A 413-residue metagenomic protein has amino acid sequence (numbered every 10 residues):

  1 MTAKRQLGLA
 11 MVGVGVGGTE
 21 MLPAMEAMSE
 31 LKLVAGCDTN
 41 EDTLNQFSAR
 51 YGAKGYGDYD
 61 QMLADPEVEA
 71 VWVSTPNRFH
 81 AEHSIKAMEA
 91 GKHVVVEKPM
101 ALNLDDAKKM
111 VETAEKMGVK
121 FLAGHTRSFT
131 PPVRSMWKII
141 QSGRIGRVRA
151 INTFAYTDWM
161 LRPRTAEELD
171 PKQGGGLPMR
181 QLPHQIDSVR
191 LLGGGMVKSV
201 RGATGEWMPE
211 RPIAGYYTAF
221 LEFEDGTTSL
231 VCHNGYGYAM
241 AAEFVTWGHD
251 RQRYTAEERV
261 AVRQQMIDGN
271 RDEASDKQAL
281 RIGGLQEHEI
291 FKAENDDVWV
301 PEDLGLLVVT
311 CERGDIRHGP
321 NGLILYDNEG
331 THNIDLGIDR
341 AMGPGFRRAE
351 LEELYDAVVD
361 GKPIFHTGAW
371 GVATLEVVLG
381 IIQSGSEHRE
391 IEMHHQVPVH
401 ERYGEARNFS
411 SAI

Functional and structural regions predicted by a protein language model:
M1-A3, A70-W72, E273-A293, D297-V300 (+3 more regions): C-terminal helix-rich "cap/oligomerization" subdomain common to oxidoreductases
M1-Y51: N-terminal Rossmann-like dinucleotide-binding module
G15, M21, N40, Y51-T113: Beta-loop-alpha module in the N-terminal Rossmann-like domain of NAD(P)-dependent dehydrogenases, especially those
V16, K120-L122, R127-V231, G235-R253 (+1 more regions): Predominantly a Rossmann-like dinucleotide-binding segment in NAD(P)-dependent oxidoreductases
A35, A70, A150: Short, Asp-centered acidic motifs that coordinate Mg2+ and/or phosphate in catalytic or ligand-binding sites
T39, I316, R340-L351: Active-site loop of classical SDR/Rossmann-like NAD(P)-dependent oxidoreductases, centered on the catalytic Tyr-X3-Lys
G57, V73, V96, F121-A123 (+2 more regions): Hydrophobic residues in well-ordered beta-strands that form the structural core
A242-A293: Charged, glycine/proline-rich intrinsically disordered loops and linkers
